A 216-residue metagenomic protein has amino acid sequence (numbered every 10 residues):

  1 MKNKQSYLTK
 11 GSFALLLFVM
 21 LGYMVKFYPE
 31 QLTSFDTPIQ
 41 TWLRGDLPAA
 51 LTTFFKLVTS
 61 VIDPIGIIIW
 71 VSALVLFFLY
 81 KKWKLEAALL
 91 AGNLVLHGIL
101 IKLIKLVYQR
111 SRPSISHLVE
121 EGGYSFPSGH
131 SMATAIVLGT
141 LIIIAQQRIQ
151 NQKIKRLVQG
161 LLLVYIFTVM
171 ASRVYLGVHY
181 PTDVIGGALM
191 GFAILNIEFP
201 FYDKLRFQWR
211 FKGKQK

Functional and structural regions predicted by a protein language model:
M1-G66, V107, R112-L118: N-terminal transmembrane-helix/juxtamembrane module of multi-pass inner/ER membrane proteins
T9-F13, L85-N93, L157-L161, G186: Alpha-helical transmembrane segments of integral membrane proteins
L16, A91-L103, L189, A193 (+1 more regions): Hydrophobic, lipid-facing residues on alpha-helical transmembrane segments of integral membrane proteins
F18-Y23, V95-L100, V164-R173: Aromatic-anchored segments of alpha-helical transmembrane domains
T33, V71, Y80-N151: Membrane-interface loops
L47-T53, I99-R110, V169-V174, I197-Y202: Juxtamembrane membrane-interface segments at transmembrane alpha-helix termini
L76-Y80, R173-V174: Hydrophobic alpha-helical transmembrane segments
H117-K216: Membrane-embedded catalytic cores of phosphoryl/pyrophosphoryl-handling enzymes
